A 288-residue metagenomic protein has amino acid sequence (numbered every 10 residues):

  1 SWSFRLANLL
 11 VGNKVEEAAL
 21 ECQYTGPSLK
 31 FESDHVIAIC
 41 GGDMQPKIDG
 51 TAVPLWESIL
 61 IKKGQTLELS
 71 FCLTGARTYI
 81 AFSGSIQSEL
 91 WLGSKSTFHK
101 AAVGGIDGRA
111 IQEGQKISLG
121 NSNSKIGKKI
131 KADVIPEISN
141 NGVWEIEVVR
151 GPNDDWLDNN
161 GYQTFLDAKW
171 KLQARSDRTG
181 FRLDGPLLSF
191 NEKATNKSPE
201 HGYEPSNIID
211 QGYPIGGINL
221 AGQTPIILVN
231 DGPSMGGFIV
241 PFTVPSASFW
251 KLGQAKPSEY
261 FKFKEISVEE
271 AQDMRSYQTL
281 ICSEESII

Functional and structural regions predicted by a protein language model:
S1-I288: Conserved "landmark" site that anchors the functional core of diverse proteins
